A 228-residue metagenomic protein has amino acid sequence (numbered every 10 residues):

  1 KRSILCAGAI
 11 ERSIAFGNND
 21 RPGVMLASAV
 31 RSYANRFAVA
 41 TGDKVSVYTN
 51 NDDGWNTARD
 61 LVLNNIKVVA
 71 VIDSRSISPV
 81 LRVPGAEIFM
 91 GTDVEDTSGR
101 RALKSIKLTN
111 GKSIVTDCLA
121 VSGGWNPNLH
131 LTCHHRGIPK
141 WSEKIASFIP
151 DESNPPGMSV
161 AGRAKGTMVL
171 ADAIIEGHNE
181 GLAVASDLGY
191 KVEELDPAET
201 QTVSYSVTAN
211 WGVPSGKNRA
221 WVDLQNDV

Functional and structural regions predicted by a protein language model:
K1-V228: Residues forming the flavin
